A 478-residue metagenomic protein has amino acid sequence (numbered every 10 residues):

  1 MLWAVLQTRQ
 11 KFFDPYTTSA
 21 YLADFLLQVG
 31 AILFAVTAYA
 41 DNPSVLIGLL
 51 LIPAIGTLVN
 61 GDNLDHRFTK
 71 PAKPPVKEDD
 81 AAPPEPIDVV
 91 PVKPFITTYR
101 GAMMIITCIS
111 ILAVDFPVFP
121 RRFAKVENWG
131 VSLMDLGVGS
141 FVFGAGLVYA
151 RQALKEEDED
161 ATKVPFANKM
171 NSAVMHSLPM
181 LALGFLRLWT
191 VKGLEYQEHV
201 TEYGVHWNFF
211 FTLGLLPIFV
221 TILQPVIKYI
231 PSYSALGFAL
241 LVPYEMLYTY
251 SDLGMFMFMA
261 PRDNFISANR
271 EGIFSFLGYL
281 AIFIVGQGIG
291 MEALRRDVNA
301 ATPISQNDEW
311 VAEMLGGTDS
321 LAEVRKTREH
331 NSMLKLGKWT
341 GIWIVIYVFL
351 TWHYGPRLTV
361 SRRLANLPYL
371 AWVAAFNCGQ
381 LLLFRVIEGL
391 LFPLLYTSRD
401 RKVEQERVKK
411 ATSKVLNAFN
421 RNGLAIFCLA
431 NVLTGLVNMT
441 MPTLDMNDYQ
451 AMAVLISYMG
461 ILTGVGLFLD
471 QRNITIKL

Functional and structural regions predicted by a protein language model:
M1-L478: Alpha-helical transmembrane segments and their immediate juxtamembrane cytosolic regions
